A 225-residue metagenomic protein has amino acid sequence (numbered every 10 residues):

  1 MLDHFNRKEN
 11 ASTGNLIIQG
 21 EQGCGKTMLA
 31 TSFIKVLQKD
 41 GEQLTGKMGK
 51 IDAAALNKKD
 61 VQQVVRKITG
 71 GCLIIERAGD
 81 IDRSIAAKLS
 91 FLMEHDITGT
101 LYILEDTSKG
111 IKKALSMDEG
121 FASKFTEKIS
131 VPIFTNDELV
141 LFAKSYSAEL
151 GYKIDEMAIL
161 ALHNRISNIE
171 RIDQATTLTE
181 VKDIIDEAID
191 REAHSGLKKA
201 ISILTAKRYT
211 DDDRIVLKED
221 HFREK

Functional and structural regions predicted by a protein language model:
M1-G14: Pre-Walker A (pre-P-loop) alpha-helix and adjacent loop at the N terminus of AAA/AAA+ ATPase modules, a conserved
T13-T45: Walker A/P-loop
C24, A55-N57, G79-I81, T107-K112 (+1 more regions): Conserved nucleotide-binding/hydrolysis micro-motifs of P-loop NTPases
V36-I68: AAA+/P-loop NTPase substrate/partner-engagement loops
D52-A55, V65-I85, E94: Conserved P-loop NTPase "ATPase switch" module shared by AAA+ and STAND
I74-E76, T100-S108: Structural recognition of the conserved hydrophobic beta-strand(s) that form the central parallel beta-sheet of P-loop
S116-I133: A short helix-turn-beta junction within AAA+ P-loop NTPase domains corresponding to the substrate/partner-engaging
Y146-K153, L160-K225: C-terminal alpha-helical "lid" subdomain
